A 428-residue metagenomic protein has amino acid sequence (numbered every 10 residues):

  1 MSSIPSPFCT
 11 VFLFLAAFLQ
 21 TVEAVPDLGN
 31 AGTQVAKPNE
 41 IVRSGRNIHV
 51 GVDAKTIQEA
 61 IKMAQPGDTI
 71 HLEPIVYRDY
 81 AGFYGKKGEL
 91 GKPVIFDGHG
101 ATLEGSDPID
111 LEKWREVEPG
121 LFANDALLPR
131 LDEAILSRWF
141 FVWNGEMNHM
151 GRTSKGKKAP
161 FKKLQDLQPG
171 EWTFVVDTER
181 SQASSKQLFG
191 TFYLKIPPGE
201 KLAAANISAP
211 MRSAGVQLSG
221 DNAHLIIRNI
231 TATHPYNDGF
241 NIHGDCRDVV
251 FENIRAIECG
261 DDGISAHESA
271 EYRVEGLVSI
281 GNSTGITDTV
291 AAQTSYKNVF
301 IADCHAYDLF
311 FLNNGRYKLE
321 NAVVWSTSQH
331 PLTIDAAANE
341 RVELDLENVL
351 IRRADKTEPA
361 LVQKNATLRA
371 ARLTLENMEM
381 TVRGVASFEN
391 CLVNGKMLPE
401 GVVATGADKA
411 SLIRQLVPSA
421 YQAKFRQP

Functional and structural regions predicted by a protein language model:
M1-V11: Bacterial N-terminal signal peptides that target proteins for export
C9-Q20: Bacterial N-terminal signal peptides
P26-H234, N241, S411-Q427: Extracellular polysaccharide-degrading/modifying enzymes targeting complex plant/algal/animal polysaccharides
F83, E112-D125, R180-Q182, A209-Q217 (+6 more regions): Extracellular beta-strand/beta-solenoid scaffold signature
H99-G100, D107, E268, S283 (+2 more regions): Residues at the C-termini of beta-strands that transition into short coil/loop
N206, N222, N229, H234 (+4 more regions): Extracellular beta-rich repeat passengers
